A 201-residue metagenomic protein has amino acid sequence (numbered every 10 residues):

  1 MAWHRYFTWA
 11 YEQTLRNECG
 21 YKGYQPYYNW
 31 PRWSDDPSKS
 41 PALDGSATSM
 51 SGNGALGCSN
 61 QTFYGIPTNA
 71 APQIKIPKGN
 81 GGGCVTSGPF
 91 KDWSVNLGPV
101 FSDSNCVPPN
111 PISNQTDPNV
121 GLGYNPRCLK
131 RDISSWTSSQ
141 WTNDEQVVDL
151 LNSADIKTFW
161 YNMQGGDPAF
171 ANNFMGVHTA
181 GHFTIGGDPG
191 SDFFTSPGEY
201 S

Functional and structural regions predicted by a protein language model:
M1-S201: C-terminal accessory segments of proteins
